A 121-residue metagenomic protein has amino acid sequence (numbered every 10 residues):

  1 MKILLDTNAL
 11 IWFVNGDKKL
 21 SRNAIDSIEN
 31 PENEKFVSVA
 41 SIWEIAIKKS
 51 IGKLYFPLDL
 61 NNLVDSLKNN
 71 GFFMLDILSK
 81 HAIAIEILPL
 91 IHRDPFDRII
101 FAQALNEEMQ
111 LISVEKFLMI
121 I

Functional and structural regions predicted by a protein language model:
M1-V37, K53-D65, E107, K116-F117: Short, well-structured N-terminal submotif of metal-dependent ribonuclease cores
D6-N8, I45, I85, A104: Generic structural signal for small/hydrophobic residues in well-ordered secondary structure, especially within
V39-E44: Short, conserved active-site loops that position catalytic residues or coordinate cofactors/metal ions across diverse
Y55-P57, N61, N69-K116: Active-site neighborhoods of divalent-metal-dependent phosphate/nucleic-acid chemistry enzymes
M119-I121: Cationic, amphipathic, low-complexity alpha-helical segments enriched in hydrophobics plus arginine/proline
